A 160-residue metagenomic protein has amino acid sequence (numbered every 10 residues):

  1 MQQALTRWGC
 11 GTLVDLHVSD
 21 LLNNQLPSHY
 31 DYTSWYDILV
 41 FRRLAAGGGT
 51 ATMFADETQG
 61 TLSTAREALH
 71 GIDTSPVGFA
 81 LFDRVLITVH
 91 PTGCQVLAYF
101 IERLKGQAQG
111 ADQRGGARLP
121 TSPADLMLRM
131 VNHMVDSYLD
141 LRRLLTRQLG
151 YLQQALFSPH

Functional and structural regions predicted by a protein language model:
M1-H160: Peripheral, non-transmembrane regulatory/ligand-interaction domains of membrane transport proteins
